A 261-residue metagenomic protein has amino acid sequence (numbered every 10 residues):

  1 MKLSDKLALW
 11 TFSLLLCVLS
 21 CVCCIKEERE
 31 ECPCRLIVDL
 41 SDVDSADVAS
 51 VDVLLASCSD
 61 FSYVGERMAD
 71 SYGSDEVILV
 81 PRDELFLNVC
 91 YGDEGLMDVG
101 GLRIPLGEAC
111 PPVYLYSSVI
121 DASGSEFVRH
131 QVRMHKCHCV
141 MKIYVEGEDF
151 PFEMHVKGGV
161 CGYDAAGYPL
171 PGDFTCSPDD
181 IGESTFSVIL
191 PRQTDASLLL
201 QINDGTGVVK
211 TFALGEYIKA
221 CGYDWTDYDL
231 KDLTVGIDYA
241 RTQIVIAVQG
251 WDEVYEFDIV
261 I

Functional and structural regions predicted by a protein language model:
K2-D5, S13, C17-D44, V254: Bacterial Sec-dependent N-terminal signal peptides
C21-K26, L55, V119-I120, G182 (+1 more regions): Primarily mature extracellular domains of secreted and cell-surface proteins, especially surface-exposed modules
E31, H130-H138: Conserved "repeat-terminator" motif of extracellular CCP/Sushi domains
V38-D52, Y144-F152: Structural motif
D52-V99, E153-A220: Tryptophan-paired
D93-R129, G205-R241: Structured interaction patches on ligand/partner-binding surfaces of diverse proteins
H135-Y144, D149-G162: Extended amphipathic alpha-helical interaction segments
R241-I261: Eukaryotic extended interaction platforms
